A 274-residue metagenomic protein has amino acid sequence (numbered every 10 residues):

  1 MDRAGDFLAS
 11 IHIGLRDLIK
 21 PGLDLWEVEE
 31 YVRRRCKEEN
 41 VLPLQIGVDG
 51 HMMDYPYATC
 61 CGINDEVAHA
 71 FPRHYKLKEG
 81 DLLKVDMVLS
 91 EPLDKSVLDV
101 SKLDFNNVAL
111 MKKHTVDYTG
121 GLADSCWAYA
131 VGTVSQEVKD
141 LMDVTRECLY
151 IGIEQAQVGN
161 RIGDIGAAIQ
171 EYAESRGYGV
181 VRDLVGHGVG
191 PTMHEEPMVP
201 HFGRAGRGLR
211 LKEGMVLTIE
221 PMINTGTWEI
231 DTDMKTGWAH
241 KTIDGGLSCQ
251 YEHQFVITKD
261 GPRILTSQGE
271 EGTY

Functional and structural regions predicted by a protein language model:
M1-Y274: Active-site neighborhoods and metal-handling regions in enzymes and metal-associated proteins
